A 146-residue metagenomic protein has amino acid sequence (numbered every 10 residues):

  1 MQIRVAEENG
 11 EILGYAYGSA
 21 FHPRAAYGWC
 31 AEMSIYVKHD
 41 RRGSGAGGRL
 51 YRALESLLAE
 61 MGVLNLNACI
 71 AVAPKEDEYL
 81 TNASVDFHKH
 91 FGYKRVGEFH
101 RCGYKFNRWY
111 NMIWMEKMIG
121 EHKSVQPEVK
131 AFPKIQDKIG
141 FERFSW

Functional and structural regions predicted by a protein language model:
M1-D40, M118-E121: Acetyl-CoA-dependent GNAT
Y17, C69-A71, V85, K89-R108 (+2 more regions): Conserved catalytic-core motifs of GNAT/GCN5-like acyltransferases
M33, L66-A68, M115-K117: A structural signal for short, well-ordered beta-strand segments
S34-R42, I70-K75: A short, internal acetyl-CoA/4′-phosphopantetheine-binding micro-motif in the GNAT/acyltransferase core
R41, G45-A53: Conserved acetyl-CoA pyrophosphate-binding loop and the N-cap/start of the following alpha-helix in GNAT-like
S56-A83: Conserved GNAT acetyl-CoA-binding A-motif
R101-W146: C-terminal "cap" of GNAT-fold acetyltransferases
